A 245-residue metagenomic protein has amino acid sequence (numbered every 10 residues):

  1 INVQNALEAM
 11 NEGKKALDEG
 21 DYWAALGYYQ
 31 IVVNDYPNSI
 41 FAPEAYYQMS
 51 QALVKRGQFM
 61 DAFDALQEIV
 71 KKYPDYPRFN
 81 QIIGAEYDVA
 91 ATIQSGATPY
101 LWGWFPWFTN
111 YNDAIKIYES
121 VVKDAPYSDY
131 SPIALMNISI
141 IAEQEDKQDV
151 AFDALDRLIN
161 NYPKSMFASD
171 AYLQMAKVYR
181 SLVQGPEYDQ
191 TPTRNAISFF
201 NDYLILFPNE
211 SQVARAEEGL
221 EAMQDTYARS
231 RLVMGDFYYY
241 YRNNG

Functional and structural regions predicted by a protein language model:
I1-G245: Acidic, polar-rich low-complexity tracts and alpha-helical solenoid repeat scaffolds
